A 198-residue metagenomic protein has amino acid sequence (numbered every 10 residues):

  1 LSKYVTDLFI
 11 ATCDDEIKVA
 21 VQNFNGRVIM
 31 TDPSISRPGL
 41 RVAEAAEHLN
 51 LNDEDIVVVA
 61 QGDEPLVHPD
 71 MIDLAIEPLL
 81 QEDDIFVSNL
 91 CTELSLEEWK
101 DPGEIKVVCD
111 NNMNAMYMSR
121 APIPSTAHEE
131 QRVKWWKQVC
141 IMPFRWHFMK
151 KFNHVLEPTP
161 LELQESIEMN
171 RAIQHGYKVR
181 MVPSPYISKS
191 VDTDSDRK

Functional and structural regions predicted by a protein language model:
L1-T6: Short, acidic, metal-binding catalytic loop of nucleotide-sugar glycosyltransferases
D7, R27, N114, K178-R180: Conserved beta-strand segments of alpha/beta enzyme cores
F9, D15-E77: Short phosphate-binding loop-to-helix
I10-A11, D32, A60, M142 (+2 more regions): Active-site-adjacent beta-strand anchor residues
V58, P65, V107, M142 (+1 more regions): Residues that recognize and position ribonucleotide moieties
H68-P158: Conserved core of the sugar-phosphate nucleotidyltransferase
V133-K198: Conserved alpha/beta core of the MobA/IspD/sugar-nucleotide pyrophosphorylase nucleotidyltransferase superfamily
